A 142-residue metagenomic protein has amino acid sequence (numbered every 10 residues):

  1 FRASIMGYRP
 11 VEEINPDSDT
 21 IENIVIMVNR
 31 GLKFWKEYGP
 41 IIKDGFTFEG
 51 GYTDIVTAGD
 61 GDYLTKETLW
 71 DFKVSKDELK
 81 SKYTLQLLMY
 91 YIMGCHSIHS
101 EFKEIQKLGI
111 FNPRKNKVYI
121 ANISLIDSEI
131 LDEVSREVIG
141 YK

Functional and structural regions predicted by a protein language model:
F1-D44: A non-catalytic, helix-rich entry segment at domain boundaries
I5-N15, F102-P113: Short alpha-helical "patches" and their helix-cap loops
I24-G39, Y91-I98, V138, K142: Hydrophobic, Leu/Ile/Phe/Ala-enriched alpha-helical segments that form helix-helix packing faces
Y38-L64: Active-site metal-binding core of divalent-cation-utilizing nuclease and nuclease-like domains
G61-K76: Conserved catalytic cores of phosphodiester-cleaving nucleases, focusing on short active-site segments
D77-L87: Active-site-adjacent loop/helix micro-motif of nuclease/hydrolase catalytic cores
L85-G109: Metal-dependent nuclease catalytic cores in nucleic-acid-processing enzymes, especially RNase H-like/related
G109-K142: Domain-level recognition of nuclease-like catalytic cores that cleave nucleotide substrates
